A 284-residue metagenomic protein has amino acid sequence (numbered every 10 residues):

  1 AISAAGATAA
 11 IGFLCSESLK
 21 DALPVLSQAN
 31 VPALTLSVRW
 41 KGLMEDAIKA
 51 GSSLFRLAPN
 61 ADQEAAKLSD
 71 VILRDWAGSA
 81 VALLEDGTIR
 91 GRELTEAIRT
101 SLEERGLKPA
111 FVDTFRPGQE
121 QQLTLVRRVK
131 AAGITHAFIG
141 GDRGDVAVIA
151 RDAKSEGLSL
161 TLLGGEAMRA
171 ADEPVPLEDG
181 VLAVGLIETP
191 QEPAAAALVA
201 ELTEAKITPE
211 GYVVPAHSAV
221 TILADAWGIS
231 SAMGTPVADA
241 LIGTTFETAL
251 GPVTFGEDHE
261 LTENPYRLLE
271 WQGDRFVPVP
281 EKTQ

Functional and structural regions predicted by a protein language model:
A1-Q284: Extracytosolic ligand-binding ectodomains
